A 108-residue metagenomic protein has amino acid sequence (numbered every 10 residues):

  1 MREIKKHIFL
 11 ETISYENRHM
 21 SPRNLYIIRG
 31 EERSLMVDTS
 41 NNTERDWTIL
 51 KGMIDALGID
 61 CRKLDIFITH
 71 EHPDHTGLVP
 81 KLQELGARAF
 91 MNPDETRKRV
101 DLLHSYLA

Functional and structural regions predicted by a protein language model:
R2-L57: Conserved beta-strand hairpin/beta-sheet module of binuclear metal-dependent hydrolase folds, prominently
D55-A108: Active-site HxH/HxHxD metal-binding segment of metal-dependent hydrolases
